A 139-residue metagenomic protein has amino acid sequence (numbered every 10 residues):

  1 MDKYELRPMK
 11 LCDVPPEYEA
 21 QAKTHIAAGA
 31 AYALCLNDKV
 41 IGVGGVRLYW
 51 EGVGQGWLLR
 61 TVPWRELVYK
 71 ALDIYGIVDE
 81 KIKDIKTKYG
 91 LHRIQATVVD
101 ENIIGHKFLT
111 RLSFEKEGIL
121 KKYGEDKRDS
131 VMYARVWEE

Functional and structural regions predicted by a protein language model:
M1-K23: Short amphipathic alpha-helix that is part of the acyltransferase structural core
G29-G44: Conserved beta-hairpin
G44-V53, L120: A conserved beta-strand-loop-helix scaffold within acyl/acetyltransferase catalytic domains
E51-A71: Conserved acetyl-CoA binding element of GNAT-fold acetyltransferases
G76-R93: Conserved acyl-CoA
G90-H106, Y123-G124: Conserved beta-strand-loop-alpha-helix junction that forms the acyl-donor binding cleft
E101-G118: Conserved active-site alpha-helix within GNAT-family acetyltransferase domains
E115-S130: Conserved catalytic-core motifs of GNAT/GCN5-like acyltransferases
